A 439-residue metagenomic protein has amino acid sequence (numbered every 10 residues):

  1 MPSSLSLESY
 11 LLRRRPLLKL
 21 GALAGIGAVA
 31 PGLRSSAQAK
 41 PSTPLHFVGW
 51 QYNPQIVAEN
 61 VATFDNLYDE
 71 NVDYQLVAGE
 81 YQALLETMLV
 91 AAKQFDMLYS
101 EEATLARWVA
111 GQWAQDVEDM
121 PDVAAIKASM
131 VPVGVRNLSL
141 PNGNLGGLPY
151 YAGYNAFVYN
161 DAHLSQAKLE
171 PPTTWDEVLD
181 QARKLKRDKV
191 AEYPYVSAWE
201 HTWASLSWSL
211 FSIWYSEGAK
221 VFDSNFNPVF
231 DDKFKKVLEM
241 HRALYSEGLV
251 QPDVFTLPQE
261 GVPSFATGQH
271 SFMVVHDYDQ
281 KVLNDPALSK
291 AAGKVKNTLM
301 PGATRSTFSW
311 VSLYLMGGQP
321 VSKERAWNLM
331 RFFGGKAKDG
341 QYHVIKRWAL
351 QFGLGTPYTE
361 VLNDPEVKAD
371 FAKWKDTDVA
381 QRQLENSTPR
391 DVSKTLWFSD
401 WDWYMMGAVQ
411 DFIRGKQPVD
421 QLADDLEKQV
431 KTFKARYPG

Functional and structural regions predicted by a protein language model:
M1-P16, L23-G25: N-terminal secretory signal peptides
T43, S165, E366, Q381-G439: Conserved C-terminal helix/tail region of periplasmic/extracytoplasmic solute-binding proteins
T63-M130, A162-T173, V262-F272, L288-S289 (+1 more regions): Extracytoplasmic "Venus flytrap"/periplasmic binding protein-like
E102-Y154, E170, L179, L206 (+3 more regions): Hinge/lid segment of periplasmic solute-binding proteins
L105-R107, E239-R325, R331: Extracytoplasmic/periplasmic substrate-binding proteins
N142, G146-Y150, L179-N227, R242 (+1 more regions): Extracytoplasmic/periplasmic solute-binding protein
A182-K184, S224-V254: Glycine-centered hinge/linker elements that transmit conformational signals in sensory and ligand-binding systems
Y278-K290, A303-W403, Y437-P438: C-terminal lobe and pocket-closing loops of periplasmic/extracytoplasmic Venus-flytrap solute-binding proteins
